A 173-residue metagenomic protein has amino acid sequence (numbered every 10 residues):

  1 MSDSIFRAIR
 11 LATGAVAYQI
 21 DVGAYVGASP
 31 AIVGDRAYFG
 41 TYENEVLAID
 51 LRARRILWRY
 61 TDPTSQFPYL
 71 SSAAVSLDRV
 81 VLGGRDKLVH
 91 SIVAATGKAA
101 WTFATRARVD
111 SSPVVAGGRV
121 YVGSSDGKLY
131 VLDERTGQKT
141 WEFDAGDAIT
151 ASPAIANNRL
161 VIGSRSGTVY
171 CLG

Functional and structural regions predicted by a protein language model:
M1-I5, A15-V33, Y42, R55-L77 (+5 more regions): Extracytoplasmic beta-rich repeat domains
S2, Y170-G173: Short, intrinsically disordered, charge-balanced linker/junction segments flanking boundaries in proteins
R10-G14, D50-R54, V93-G97, D133-G137 (+1 more regions): Short loop/turn segments that connect beta-strands within beta-propeller blades
R36-I49, G83: Generic detector of contiguous secondary-structure segments
